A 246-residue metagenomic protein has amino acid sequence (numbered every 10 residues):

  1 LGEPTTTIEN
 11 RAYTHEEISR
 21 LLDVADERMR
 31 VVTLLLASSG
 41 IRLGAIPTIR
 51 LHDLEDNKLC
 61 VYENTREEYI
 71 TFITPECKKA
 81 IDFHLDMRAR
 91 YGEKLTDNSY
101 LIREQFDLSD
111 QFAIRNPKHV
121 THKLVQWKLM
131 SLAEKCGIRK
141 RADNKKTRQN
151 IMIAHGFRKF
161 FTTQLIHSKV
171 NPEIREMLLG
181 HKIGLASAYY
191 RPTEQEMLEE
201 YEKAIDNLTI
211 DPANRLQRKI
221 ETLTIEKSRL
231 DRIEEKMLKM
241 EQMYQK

Functional and structural regions predicted by a protein language model:
L1-R11, L95-R103, D143-K145: Short, charged hinge/linker segments at domain and secondary-structure junctions
L1-R20, Y62-R66, D107-R115: Flexible interdomain linker/hinge and immediately adjacent N-terminus of the catalytic tyrosine-recombinase domain
R11-L43, E67, R158: Basic, Lys/Arg- and aromatic-enriched nucleic-acid-binding interface segment
A12, N64-T65, L179-K227: Catalytic-site neighborhood detector that most strongly recognizes the C-terminal catalytic loop/helix of tyrosine
L36-N57, P172-M177: Short, charged phosphate-coordinating catalytic segments
D56-K58, Y62-K135: Basic, alpha-helical nucleic-acid-contacting "clamp/cap" segments
Q126-M177, H181-K182, M240, K246: Short, basic (Lys/Arg/His-rich) helix/loop patches that form interaction surfaces in the mid-to-C-terminal regions
Q217-K246: Amphipathic alpha-helical oligomerization/assembly segments
